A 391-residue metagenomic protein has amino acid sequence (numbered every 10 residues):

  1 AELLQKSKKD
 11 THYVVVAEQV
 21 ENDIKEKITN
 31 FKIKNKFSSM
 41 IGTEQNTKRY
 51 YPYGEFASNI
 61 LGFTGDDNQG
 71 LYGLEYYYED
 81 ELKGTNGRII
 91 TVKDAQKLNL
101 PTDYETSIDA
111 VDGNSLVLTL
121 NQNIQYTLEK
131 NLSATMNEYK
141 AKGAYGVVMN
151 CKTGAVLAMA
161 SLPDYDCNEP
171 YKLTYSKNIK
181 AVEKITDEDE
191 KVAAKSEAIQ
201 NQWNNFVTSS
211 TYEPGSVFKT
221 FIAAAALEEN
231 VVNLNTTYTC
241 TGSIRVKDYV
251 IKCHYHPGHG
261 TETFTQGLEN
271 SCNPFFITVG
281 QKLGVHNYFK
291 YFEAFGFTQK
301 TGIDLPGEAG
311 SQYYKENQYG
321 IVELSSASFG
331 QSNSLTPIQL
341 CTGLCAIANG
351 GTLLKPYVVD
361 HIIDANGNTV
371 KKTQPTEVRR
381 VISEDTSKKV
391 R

Functional and structural regions predicted by a protein language model:
L3-G113: Small/polar-residue-rich segments within soluble enzyme cores
Y13, L100-A144: Conserved, well-ordered alpha-helix/loop/beta-strand core segments that scaffold catalytic motifs
V14-K32, G42-N59, F63, S115 (+3 more regions): Conserved SxxK-family serine transpeptidase/carboxypeptidase catalytic domain of penicillin-binding proteins
N86, Y139-G143, Y212: Short, small/polar residue-rich loop motifs at catalytic or cofactor-binding pockets
D94-E105, K152-V217, F221-R391: Beta-lactam-recognizing serine transpeptidase/beta-lactamase-like catalytic domain environment
G146-C151: Short hydrophobic alpha-helical segments used for membrane anchoring or interfacial signaling
